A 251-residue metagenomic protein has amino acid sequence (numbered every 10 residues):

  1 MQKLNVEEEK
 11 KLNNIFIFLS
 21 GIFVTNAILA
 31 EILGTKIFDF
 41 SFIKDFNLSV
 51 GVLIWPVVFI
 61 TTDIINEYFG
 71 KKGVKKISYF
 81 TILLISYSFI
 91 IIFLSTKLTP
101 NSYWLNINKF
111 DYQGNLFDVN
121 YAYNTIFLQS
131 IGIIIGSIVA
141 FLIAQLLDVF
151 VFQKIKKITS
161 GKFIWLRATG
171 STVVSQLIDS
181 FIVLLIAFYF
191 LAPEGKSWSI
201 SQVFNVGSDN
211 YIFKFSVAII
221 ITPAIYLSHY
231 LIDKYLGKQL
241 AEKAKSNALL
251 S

Functional and structural regions predicted by a protein language model:
N5-I22: N-terminal membrane topogenic signal
V24-D39: Alpha-helical transmembrane segments of multi-pass membrane proteins
G34, F38, S88, I92-T96 (+4 more regions): Alpha-helical transmembrane segments and their lipid-water interface positions in multi-pass membrane proteins
L53-I64: Central hydrophobic cores of alpha-helical transmembrane segments in multi-pass inner-membrane proteins across all
I85-K109, F141, Q145, Q176: Transmembrane alpha-helix/helix-exit interface in multi-pass inner-membrane proteins
S95-G132: Membrane-interface interhelical connector segments
I155-A168: Membrane interface segments of multi-pass transport proteins and intramembrane proteases
L231-S251: Short, highly charged, low-complexity non-transmembrane loops/tails of multi-pass membrane proteins
